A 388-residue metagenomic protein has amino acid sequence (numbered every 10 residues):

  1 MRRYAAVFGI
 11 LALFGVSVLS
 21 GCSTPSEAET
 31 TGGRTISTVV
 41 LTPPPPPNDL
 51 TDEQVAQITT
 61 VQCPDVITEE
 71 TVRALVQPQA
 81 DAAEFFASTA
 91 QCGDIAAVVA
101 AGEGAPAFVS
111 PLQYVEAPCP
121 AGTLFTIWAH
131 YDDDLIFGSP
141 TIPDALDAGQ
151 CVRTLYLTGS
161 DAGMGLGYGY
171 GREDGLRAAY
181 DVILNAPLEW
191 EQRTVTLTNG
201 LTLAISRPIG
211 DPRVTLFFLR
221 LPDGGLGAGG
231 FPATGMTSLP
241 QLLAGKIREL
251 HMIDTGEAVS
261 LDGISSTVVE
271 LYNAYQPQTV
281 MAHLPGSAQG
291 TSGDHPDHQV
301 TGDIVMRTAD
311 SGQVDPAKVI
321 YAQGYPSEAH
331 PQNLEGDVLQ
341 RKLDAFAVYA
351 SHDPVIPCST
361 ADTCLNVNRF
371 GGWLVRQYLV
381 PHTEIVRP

Functional and structural regions predicted by a protein language model:
M1-F8: Bacterial N-terminal signal peptides that target proteins for export
V16-S37, T42: C-terminal region of N-terminal signal peptides and the immediate post-cleavage residues of exported proteins
V39-A107: Post-signal/leader-peptide non-cytosolic segments of secretory proteins
Q91-D94, A101-E270, A274, M306-R307 (+3 more regions): Active-site rim/loop-helix segments in enzyme catalytic domains that contact anionic ligands
V268-G286: Proline-aspartate-enriched helix->loop->beta-strand connector
P296-I304: Charged helix-capping and loop-helix junction motifs
A309-H330: Short, flexible loop segments at boundaries between secondary-structure elements
P326-D353: PAPS-dependent sulfotransferase catalytic core
